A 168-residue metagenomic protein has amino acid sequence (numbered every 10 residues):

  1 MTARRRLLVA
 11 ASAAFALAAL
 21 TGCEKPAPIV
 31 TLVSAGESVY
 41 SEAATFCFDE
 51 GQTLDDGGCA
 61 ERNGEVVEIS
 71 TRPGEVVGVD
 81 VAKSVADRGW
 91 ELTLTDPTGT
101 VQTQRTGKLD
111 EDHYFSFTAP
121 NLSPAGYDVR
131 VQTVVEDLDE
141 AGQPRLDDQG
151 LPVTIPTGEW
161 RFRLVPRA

Functional and structural regions predicted by a protein language model:
M1-A10: Bacterial N-terminal signal peptides that target proteins for export
A11-L17: Hydrophobic helical h-region of N-terminal Sec-dependent signal peptides in bacterial secretory/periplasmic proteins
A18-G22: C-terminal motif of bacterial Sec signal peptides marking the signal peptidase cleavage site
P26-I69: Transition segment at domain starts
E65-V67, E75-V79: Structural beta-strand segments of beta-rich domains
G78, E91-A168: Extracytosolic low-complexity repeat regions of secreted or lipid-anchored proteins
S84-G89: Short proline/glycine-enriched turn/loop motifs at strand-loop junctions of beta-rich domains
